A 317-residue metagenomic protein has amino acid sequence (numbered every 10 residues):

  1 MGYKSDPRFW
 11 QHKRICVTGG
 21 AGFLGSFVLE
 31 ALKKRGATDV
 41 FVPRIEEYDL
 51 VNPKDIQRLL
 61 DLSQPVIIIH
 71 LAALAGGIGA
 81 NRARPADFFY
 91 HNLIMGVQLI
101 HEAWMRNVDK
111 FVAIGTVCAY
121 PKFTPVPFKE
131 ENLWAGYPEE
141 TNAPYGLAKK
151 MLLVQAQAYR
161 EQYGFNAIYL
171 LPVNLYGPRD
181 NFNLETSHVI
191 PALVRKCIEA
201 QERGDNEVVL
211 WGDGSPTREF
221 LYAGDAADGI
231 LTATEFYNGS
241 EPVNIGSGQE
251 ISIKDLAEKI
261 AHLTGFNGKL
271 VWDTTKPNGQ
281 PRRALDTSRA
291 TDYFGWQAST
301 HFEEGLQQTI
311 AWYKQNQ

Functional and structural regions predicted by a protein language model:
P7, R14-L32: N-terminal Rossmann NAD(P)H-binding glycine-rich loop of SDR-like oxidoreductase domains
F23, L29-R35, E199-Q317: C-terminal substrate-binding subdomain of Rossmann-fold SDR/epimerase-dehydratase oxidoreductases
T38-R58: Adenosine-cofactor binding site in Rossmann-like domains, unifying the SAM/SAH pocket of S-adenosylmethionine-dependent
K54-L93, E102: NAD(P)H-binding glycine-rich loop region in Rossmannoid oxidoreductase-like domains and their noncatalytic homologs
V97-N142, I168: Conserved Rossmann-fold NAD(P)-dependent oxidoreductase catalytic core, especially the SDR/UDP-sugar
G115-T116, L153-R179, P191-L193, E202-L210: Conserved beta-loop-beta element that borders a ligand/cofactor-binding pocket
A119-P121, P144, I168-I190, P216-T217: Flexible, glycine-rich beta-alpha linker
P144, A148-M151: Active-site helix of classical SDR
